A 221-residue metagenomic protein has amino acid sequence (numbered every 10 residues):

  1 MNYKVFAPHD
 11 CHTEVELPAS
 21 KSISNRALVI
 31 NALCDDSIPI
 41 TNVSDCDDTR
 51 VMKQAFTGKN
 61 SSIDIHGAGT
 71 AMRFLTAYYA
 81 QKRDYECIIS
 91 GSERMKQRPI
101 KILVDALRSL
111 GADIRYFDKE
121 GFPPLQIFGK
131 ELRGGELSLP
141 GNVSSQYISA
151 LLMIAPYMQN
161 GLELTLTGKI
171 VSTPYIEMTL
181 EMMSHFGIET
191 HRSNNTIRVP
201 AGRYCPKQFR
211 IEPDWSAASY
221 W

Functional and structural regions predicted by a protein language model:
M1-W221: Structural preference for solvent-exposed beta-strand-turn elements and adjacent flexible terminal/loop segments within
